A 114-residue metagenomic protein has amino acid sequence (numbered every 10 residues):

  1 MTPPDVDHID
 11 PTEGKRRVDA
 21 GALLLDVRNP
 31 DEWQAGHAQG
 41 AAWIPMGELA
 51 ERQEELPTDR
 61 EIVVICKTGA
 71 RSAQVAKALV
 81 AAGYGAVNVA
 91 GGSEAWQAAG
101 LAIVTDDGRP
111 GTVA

Functional and structural regions predicted by a protein language model:
M1-L23, P30-E61, A70-A114: Rhodanese-like catalytic fold shared by cysteine-dependent sulfurtransferases and DSP/PTP-type phosphatases
I65: Short, surface-exposed ligand- or partner-binding patches at beta-edge/loop junctions that are enriched in aromatics
